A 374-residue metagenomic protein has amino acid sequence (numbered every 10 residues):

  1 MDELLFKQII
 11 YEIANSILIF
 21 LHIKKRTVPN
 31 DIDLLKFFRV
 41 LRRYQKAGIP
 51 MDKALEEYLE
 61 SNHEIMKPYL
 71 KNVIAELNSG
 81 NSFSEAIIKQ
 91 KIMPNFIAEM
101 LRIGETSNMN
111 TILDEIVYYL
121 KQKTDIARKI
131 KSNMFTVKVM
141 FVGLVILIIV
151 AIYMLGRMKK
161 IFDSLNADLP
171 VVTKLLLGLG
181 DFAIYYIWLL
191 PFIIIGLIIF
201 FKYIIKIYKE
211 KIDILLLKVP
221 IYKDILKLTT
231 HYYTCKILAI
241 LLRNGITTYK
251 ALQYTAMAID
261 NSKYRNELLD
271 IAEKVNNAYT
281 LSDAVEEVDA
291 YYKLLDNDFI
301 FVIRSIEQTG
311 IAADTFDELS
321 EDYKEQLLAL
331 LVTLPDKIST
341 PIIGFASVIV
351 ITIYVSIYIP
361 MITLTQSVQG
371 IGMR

Functional and structural regions predicted by a protein language model:
D2-K36, L190, K223-Y233: Low-complexity, charge- and small-residue-enriched intrinsically disordered regions
L4-Y11, K202-V219: Junction motif at the cytosolic side of a transmembrane helix
K7, Y11, N15, M100-E105 (+1 more regions): Structured N-terminal alpha/beta-domain signature that marks small ligand/cofactor-binding or signaling modules
K7-I10, A14, L59, I74 (+4 more regions): Membrane-interacting alpha-helical segments
R26, I32-R39, A167-L177, D213-H231: Membrane-cytosol interface motif
D31-K129, K227-L334: Glycine- and small-hydrophobic-enriched helix-loop-helix hairpins
L55, K131, K159-F162, G180 (+5 more regions): Conserved protein kinase catalytic domain
Q122-L179, Y185-K202, T315-E318, D322-R374: Bilayer-spanning, highly hydrophobic alpha-helical transmembrane segments
